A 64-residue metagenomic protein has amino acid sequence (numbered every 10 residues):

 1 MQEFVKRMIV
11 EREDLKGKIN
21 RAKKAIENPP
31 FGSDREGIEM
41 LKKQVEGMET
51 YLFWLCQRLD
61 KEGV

Functional and structural regions predicted by a protein language model:
M1-V64: Extended, charge-rich alpha-helical interface modules
